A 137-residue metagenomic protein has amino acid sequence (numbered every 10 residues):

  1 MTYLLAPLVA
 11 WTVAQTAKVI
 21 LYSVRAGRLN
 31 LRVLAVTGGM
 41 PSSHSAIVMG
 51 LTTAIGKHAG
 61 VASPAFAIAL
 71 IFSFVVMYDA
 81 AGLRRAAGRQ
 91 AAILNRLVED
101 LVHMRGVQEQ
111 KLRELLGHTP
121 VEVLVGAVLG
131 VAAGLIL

Functional and structural regions predicted by a protein language model:
M1-L5: Feature marks short, highly hydrophobic, charge-poor N-terminal signal-anchor/signal peptide-like helices that anchor
A6-Y22: N-terminal signal-anchor/start-transfer transmembrane helix
T12, T16-A17, L29-L137: Membrane-embedded catalytic cores of phosphoryl/pyrophosphoryl-handling enzymes
S23-R28: N-terminal glycine-rich anion-binding loops that anchor highly charged ligand groups
